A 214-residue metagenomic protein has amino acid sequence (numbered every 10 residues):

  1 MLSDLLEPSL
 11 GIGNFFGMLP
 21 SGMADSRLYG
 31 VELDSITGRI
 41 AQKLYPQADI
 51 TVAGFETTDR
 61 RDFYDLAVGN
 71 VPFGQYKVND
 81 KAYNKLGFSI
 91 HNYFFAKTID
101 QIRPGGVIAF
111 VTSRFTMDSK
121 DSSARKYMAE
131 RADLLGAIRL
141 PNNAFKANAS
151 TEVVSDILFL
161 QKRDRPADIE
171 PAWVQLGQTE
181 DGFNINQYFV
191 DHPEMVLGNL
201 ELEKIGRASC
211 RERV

Functional and structural regions predicted by a protein language model:
M1-G69, G74-Y76, F88, S113-F115 (+1 more regions): Conserved S-adenosyl-L-methionine
V31, S35, G87-K146, V153-L160: Conserved Class I SAM-dependent methyltransferase catalytic core
G54-F55, P141, V214: Short, well-ordered turn and helix-capping elements at secondary-structure junctions
Y76-D80, K120: Conserved ATPase-coupling elements of RecA-like P-loop NTPase cores
K81-L86: Short glycine-enriched, charge-decorated loop/helix-capping segments at active-site entrances that position
A147-R213: Flexible, glycine-/basic-rich loop-and-beta segments that form/coincide with the SAM-dependent methyltransferase
